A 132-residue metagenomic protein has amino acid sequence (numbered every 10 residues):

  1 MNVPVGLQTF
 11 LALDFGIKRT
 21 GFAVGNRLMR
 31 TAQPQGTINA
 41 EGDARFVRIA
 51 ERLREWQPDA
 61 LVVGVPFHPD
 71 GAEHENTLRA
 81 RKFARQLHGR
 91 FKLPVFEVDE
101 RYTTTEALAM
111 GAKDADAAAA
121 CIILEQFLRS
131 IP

Functional and structural regions predicted by a protein language model:
N2-L13, I17-P132: Phosphate- and other anionic-substrate recognition elements at nucleic-acid/protein interfaces
